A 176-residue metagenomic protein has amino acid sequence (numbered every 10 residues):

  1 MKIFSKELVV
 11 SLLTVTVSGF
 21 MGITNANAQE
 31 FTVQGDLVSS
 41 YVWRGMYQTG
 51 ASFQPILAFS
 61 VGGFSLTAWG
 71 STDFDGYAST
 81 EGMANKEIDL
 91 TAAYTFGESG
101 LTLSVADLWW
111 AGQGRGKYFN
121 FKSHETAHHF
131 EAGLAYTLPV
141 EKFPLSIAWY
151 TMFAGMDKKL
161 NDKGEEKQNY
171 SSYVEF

Functional and structural regions predicted by a protein language model:
K2-S5, N25-F176: Outer-membrane beta-barrel proteins
K6-T16: Sec-dependent N-terminal signal peptides
T16-N25: C-terminal segment of classical bacterial N-terminal signal peptides
